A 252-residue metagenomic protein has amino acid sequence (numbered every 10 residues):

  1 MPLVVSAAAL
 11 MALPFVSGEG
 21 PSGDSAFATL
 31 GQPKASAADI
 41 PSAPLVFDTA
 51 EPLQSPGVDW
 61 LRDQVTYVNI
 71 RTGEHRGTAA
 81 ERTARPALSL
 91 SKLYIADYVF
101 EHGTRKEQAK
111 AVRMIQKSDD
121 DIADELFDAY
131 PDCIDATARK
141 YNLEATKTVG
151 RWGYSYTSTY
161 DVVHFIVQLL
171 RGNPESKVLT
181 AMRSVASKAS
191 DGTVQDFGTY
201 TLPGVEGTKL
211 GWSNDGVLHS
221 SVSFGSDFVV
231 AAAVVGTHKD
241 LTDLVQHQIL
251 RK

Functional and structural regions predicted by a protein language model:
P2-L3, L10-T78, Y130-K252: Penicillin-recognizing serine hydrolase domain
Q64-N69, T83, K106-K110: Short hydrophobic/aromatic-rich motifs at helix boundaries and adjacent loops
G73, A84-R105, M114: Active-site SXXK
G77-E81, Q116: A short, mixed-charge helix-start or loop-turn motif at secondary-structure junctions
S91-I95, I122, S158-D161: Catalytic-loop motifs flanking and including active-site residues across diverse enzymes
Y98, E125, H164: Alpha-helical scaffold segments in soluble metabolic enzymes
G103-G150: Conserved catalytic neighborhood of penicillin-recognizing serine enzymes
